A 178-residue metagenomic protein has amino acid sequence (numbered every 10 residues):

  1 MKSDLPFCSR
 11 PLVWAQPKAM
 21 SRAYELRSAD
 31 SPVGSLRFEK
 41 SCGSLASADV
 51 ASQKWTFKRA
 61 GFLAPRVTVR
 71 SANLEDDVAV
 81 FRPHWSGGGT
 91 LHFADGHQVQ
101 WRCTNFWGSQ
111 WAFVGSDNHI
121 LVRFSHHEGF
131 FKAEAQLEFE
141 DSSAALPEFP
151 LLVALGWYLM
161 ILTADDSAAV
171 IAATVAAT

Functional and structural regions predicted by a protein language model:
M1-T178: Intrinsically disordered, low-complexity proline/glycine-rich segments
